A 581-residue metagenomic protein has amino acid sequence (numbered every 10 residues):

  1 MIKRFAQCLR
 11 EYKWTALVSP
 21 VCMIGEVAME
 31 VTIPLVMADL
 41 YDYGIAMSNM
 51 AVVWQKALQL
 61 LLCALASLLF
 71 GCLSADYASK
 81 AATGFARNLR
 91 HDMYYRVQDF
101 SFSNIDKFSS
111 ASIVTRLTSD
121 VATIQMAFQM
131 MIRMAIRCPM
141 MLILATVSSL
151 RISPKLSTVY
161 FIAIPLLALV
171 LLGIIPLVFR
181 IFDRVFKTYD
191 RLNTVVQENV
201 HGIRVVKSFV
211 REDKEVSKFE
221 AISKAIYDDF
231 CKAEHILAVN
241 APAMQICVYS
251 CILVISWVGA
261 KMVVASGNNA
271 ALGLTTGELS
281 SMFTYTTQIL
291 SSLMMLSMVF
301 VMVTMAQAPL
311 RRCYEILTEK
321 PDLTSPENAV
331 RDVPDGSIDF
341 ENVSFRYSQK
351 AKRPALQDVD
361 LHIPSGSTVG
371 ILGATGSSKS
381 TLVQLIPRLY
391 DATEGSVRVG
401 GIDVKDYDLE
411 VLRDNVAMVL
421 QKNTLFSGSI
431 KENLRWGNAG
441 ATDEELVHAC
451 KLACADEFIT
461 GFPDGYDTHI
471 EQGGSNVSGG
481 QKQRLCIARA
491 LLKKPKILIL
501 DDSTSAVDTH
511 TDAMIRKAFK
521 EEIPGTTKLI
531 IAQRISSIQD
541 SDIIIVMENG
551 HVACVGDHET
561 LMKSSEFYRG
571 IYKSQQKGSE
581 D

Functional and structural regions predicted by a protein language model:
M1-E11, I113: A short amphipathic helical element positioned immediately N-terminal to and/or at the very start of a transmembrane
R10, A16-L73, Y77, L150-K155 (+1 more regions): Transmembrane helix-loop-helix hairpins at lipid-water interfaces of multipass membrane proteins, especially the type-1
R10, V21, G25, M29-I33 (+6 more regions): Hydrophobic alpha-helical transmembrane segments of ABC transporter permease domains
E11-K13, Y77-A78, D99-S103, S119-F128 (+8 more regions): An intracellular "coupling" helix at the cytosolic face of ABC transporter transmembrane type-1 domains
W14-A16, C63-A82, R133-M140, F161-T188 (+4 more regions): Alpha-helical transmembrane segments of multi-pass membrane proteins
M47, T83, H91-T115, S119-V121 (+6 more regions): Short intracellular "coupling" helices and adjacent cytoplasmic loop segments at the cytosolic face of multi-pass
N49, V53-Q55, S148-I162, K232-R312 (+1 more regions): Helix-loop-helix
D332-D581: ABC-type nucleotide-binding domain
